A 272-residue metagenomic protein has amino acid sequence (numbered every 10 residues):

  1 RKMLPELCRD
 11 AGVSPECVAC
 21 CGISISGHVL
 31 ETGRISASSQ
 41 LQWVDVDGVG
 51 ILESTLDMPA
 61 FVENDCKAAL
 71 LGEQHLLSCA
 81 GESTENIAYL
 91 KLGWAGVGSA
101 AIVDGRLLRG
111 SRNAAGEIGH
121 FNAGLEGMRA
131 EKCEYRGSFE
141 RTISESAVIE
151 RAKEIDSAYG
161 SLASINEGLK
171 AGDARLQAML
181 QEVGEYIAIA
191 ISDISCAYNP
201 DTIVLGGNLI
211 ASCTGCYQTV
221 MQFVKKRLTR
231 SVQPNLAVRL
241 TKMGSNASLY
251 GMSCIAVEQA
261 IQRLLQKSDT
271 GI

Functional and structural regions predicted by a protein language model:
R1-A19, E31-T32, S54-M58, L76-S83 (+1 more regions): ATP-binding/phosphotransfer module of carbohydrate and carboxylate kinases, centering on a glycine-rich
I25, L92, G207-N208: Short secondary-structure boundary segments
H28, K67, I210: Catalytic metal-binding/acid-base residues of hydrolase active sites
V29, I35, L107-L108: Hydrophobic "anchor" residues
S36-L41: Short glycine-enriched, charge-decorated loop/helix-capping segments at active-site entrances that position
A60-Y89: Conserved phosphate-binding catalytic cores of ATP/NTP-utilizing and phosphoryl-transfer enzymes
A80-T142: Glycine-rich phosphate-binding loop of actin/hexokinase-like ATP-binding domains
